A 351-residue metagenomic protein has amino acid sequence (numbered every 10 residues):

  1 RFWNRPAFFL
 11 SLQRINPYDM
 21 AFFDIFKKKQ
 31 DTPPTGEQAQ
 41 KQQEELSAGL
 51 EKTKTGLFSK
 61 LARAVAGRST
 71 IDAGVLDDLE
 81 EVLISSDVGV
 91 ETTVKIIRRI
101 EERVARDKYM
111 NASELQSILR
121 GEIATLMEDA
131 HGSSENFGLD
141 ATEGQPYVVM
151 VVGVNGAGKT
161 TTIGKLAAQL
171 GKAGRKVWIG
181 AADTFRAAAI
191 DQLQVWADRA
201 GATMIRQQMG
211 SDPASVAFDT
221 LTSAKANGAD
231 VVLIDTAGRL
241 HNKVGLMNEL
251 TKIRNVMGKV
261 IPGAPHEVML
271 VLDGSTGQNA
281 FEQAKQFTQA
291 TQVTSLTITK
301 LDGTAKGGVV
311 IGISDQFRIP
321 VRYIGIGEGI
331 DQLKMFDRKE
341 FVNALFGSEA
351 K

Functional and structural regions predicted by a protein language model:
R1-G138, T142-M150, K172, V177-W178 (+2 more regions): Non-catalytic terminal/linker segments enriched in charged/polar, low-complexity residues
E91, G121-K351: P-loop/Walker A NTP-binding module and the surrounding RecA-like catalytic core of P-loop NTPases
